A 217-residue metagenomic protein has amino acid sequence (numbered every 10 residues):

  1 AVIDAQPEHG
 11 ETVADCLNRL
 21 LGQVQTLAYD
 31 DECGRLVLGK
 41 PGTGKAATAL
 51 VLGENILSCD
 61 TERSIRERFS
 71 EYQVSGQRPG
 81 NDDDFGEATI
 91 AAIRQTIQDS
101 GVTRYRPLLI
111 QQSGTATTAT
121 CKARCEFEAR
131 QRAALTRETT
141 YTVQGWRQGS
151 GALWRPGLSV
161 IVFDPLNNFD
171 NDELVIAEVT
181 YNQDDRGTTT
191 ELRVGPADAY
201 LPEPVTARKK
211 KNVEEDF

Functional and structural regions predicted by a protein language model:
A1-R68: Short beta-strand-centered interaction patches in the first periplasmic/extracellular domains of large envelope
Q23, L57-F217: An acidic/polar, Gly/Ser/Thr-rich interaction patch typically located in mid-to-C-terminal regions of proteins
